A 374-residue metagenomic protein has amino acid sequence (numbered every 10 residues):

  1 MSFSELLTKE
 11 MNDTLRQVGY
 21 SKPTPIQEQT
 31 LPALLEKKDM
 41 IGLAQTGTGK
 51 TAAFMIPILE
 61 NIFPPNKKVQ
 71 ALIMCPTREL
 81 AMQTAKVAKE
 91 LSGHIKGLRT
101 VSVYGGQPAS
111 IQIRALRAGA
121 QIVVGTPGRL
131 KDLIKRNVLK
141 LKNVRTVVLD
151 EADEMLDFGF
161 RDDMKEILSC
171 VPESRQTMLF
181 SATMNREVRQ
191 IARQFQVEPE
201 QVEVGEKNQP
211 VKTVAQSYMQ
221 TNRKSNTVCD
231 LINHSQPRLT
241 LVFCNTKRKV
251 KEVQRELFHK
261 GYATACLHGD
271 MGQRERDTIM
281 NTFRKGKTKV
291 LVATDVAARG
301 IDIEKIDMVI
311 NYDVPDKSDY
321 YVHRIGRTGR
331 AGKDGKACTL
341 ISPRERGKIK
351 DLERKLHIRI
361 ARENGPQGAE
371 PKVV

Functional and structural regions predicted by a protein language model:
M1-V374: Conserved helicase RecA-like core
